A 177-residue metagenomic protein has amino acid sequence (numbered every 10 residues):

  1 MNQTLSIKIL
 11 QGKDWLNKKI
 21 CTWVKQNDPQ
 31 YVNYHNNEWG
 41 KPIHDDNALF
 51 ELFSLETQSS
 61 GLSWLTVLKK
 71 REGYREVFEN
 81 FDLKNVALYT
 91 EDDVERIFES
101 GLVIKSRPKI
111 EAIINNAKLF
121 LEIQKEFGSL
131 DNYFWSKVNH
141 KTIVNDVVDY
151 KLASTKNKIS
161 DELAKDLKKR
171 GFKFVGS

Functional and structural regions predicted by a protein language model:
N2-S177: HhH-family (HhH-GPD) DNA N-glycosylase catalytic core used in base-excision repair
